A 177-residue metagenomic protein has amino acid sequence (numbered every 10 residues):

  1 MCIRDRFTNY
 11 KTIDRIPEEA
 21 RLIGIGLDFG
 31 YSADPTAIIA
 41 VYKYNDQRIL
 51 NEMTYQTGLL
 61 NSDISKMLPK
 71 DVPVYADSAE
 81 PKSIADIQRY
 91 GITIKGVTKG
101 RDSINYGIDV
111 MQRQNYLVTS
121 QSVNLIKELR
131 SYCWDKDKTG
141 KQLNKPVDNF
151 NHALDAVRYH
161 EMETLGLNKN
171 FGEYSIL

Functional and structural regions predicted by a protein language model:
M1-C2, N170: N-terminal twin-arginine translocation
R4-L27: ATPase catalytic-site recognition across NTP-hydrolyzing enzymes
G26-P35: Short acidic, Gly/Ser-rich segments with clustered Asp/Glu that frequently serve as metal-coordination loops in enzyme
D28, D77, H152-D155: Acidic active-site catalytic centers that drive phospho-/nucleotidyl reactions and related ester hydrolyses
P35-V41, R158: Short beta-strand scaffold segments in enzyme catalytic cores
T36, V72, L154: Residue-level detector of short, conserved catalytic/binding motifs and their immediate flanks
I39-D148, L165-L167, F171-L177: Mg2+-dependent endonuclease catalytic cores in nucleic-acid-processing enzymes, primarily RNase H-like
H152-T164: Stable alpha-helical structural segments in soluble proteins, enriched in small hydrophobic residues
